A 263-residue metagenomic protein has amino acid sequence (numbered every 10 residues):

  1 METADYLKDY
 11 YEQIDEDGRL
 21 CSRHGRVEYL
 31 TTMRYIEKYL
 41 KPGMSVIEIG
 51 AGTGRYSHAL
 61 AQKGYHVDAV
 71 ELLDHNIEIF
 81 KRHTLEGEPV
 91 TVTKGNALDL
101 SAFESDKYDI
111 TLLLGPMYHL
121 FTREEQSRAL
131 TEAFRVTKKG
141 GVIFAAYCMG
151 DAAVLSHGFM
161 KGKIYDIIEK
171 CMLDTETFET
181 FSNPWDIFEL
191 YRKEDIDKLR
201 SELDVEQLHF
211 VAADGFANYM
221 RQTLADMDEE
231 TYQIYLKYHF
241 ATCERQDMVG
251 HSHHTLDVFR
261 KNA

Functional and structural regions predicted by a protein language model:
M1-P42, R55: Conserved class I S-adenosyl-L-methionine
R55-D99: Class I SAM-dependent methyltransferase SAM/SAH-binding core
S101-T111: A short acidic, Gly/Pro-enriched loop at the edge of an enzyme's catalytic core that lines a small-molecule cofactor
I110-E124: A short SAM/SAH-binding and catalytic strip from SAM-dependent methyltransferases
S127-K139: A short glycine-rich, Lys/Arg-flanked "PGG" loop and its adjoining helix->strand segment in the class I
I143-M172: Conserved class I S-adenosyl-L-methionine
I187-D204, F210: Short alpha-helix
H209-A263: A C-terminal cap/extension of S-adenosyl-L-methionine-dependent methyltransferases that defines the acceptor-substrate
